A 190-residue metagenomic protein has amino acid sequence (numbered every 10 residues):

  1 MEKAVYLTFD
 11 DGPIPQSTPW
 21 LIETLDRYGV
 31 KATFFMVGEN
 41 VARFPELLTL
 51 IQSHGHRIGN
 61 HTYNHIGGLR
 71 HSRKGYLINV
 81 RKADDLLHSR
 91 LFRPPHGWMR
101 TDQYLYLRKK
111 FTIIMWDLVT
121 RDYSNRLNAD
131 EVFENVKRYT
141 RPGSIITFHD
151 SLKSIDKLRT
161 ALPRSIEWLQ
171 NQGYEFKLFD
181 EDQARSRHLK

Functional and structural regions predicted by a protein language model:
M1, R27-G29, A42, D156-K190: C-terminal domain-boundary segment and adjacent tail
M1-G67, G75, H88-S89: Active-site beta->alpha N-cap acidic-glycine motif
I22-K31, R57, Y63, R73-T101 (+2 more regions): CE4/NodB-like, metal-dependent polysaccharide N-deacetylase domain that modifies extracellular/periplasmic N-acetylated
L25, G68-H71, Y123-D130: Short, charged, surface-exposed secondary-structure boundary motifs
G38-V41, N64-G67, W98, V119-D122 (+1 more regions): Short histidine/acidic/glycine/proline-rich micro-motifs that form metal- and phosphate-coordinating active-site loops
T49, R73-V80, N128-E134, R159-P163: Charged helix-capping and loop-helix junction motifs
W98, Q103-Y139, G173-R185: His/Asp/Glu-enriched short active-site or ligand-binding loop at hydrolase and phosphoryl-transfer sites
